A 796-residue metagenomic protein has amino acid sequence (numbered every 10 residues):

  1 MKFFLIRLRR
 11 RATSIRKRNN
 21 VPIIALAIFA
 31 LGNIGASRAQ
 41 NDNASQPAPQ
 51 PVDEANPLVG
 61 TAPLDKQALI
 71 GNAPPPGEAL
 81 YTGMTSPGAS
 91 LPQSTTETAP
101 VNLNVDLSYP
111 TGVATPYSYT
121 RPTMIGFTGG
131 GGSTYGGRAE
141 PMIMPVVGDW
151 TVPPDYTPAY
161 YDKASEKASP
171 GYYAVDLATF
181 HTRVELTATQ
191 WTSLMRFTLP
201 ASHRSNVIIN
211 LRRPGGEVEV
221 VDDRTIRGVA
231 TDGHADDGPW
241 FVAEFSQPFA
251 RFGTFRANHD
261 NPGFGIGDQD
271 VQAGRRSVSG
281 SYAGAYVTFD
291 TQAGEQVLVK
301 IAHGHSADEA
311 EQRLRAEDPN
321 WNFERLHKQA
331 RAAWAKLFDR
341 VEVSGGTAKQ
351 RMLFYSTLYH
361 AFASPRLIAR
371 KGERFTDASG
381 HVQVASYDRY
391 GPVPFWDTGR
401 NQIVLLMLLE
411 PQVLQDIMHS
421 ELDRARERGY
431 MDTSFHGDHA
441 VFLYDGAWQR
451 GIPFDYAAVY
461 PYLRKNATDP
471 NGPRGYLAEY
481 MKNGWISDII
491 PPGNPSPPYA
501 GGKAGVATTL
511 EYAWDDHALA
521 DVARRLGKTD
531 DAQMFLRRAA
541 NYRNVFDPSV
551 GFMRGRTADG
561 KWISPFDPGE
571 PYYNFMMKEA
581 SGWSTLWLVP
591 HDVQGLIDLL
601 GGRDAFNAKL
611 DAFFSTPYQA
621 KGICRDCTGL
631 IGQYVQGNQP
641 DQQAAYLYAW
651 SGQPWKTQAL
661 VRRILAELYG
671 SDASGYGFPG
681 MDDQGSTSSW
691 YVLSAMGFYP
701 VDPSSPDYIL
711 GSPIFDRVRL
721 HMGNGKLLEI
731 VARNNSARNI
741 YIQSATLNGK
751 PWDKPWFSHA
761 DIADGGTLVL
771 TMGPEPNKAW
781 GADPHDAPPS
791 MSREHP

Functional and structural regions predicted by a protein language model:
M1-K17: N-terminal secretory signal peptides that target proteins for export/translocation
P22-N33: Bacterial N-terminal signal peptides
S37-A39: Boundary at the C-terminal end of the N-terminal hydrophobic targeting segment
N41-I403, M407-Y444, Q449-L510, A518 (+9 more regions): Accessory carbohydrate-recognition regions in carbohydrate-active enzymes
D515: ATP-dependent phospho-/nucleotidyl transfer catalytic cores
Y741: Extracellular attachment/recognition segments
